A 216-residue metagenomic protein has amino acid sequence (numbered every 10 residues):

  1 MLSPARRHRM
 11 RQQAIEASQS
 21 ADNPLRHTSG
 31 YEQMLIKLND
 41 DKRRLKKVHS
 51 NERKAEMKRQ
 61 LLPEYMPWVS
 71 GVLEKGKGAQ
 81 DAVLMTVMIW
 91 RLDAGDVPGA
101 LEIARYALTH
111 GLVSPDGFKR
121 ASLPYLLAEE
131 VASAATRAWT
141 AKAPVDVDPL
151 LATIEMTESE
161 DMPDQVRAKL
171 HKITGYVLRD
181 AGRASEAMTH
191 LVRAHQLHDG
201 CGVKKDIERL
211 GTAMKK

Functional and structural regions predicted by a protein language model:
M1-D81, R105-D161, V192, A213-K216: N-terminal alpha-helical interaction modules that lie
R53, L92, W139, K172 (+2 more regions): Hydrophobic/aromatic side-chain positions at a characteristic register within alpha-helices of tetratricopeptide repeats
G76, A181, L197-H198: A structural motif in tetratricopeptide-repeat
T86-V87, R91, V131, R167 (+2 more regions): Structural register within alpha-helical repeat arrays
L112-S122, M162-R167, Q196-R209: Boundary/linker segments of alpha-helical solenoid repeat arrays
